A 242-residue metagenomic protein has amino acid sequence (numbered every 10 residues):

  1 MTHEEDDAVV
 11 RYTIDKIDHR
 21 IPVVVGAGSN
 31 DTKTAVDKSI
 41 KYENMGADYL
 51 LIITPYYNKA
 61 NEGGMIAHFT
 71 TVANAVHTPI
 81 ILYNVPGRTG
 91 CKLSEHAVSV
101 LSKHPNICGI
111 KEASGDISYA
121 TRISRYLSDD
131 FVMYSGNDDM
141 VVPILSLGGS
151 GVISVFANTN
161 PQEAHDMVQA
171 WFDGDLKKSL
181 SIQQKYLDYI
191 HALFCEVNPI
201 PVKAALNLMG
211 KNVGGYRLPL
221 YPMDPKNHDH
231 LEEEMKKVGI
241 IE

Functional and structural regions predicted by a protein language model:
M1-K92: Active-site beta->alpha loop and helix N-cap motifs at the rims of alpha/beta catalytic domains
D6, V10, A35, F69 (+5 more regions): A general structural signal for well-ordered alpha-helical segments in protein cores
A8, Y12-I17, K41, M45 (+8 more regions): Alpha-helical structural signal in soluble globular domains
T13, Y42, V72, I110 (+4 more regions): Conserved, mostly hydrophobic/aromatic
N74, R88-F194: Catalytic alpha/beta core domains of metabolic enzymes, predominantly
G148-G149, L187-L220: Conserved short secondary-structure transition element at the edge of the structured enzyme core that lines
L180, E196-P199, E242: Flexible, glycine/charged-enriched surface loops at secondary-structure junctions
N212-E242: Flexible C-terminal active-site loop/helix
